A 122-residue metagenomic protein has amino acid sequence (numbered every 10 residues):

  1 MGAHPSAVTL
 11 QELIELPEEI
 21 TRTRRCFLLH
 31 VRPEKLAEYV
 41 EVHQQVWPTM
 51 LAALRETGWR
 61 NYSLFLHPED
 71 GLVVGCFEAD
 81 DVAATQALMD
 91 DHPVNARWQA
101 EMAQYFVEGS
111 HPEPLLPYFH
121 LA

Functional and structural regions predicted by a protein language model:
G2-E19, P68-E69, R97-A122: Glycine-rich beta-strand-turn "strand-cap" elements at beta-sheet edges
R24-H30: Active-site-flanking beta-strand signature of metal-NTP-handling nucleotidyl enzymes and homologous cyclase-like
F27, Y39, H43, G75: Hydrophobic pocket/interface hotspot
H30-R32, H67: Histidine- and/or cysteine-centered catalytic micro-motif in compact active-site loops
K35-R60: Short amphipathic alpha-helical segments
L36, V73, A84-Q86: Intrinsically disordered, low-complexity acidic/polar segments
L51-V74, E78-D80: Short, glycine- and small/hydrophobic-rich beta-strand elements in well-ordered beta-sheets
T57-R60, A79-P114: An amphipathic, aromatic/His-enriched active-site/gating alpha helix that lines ligand/cofactor pockets
